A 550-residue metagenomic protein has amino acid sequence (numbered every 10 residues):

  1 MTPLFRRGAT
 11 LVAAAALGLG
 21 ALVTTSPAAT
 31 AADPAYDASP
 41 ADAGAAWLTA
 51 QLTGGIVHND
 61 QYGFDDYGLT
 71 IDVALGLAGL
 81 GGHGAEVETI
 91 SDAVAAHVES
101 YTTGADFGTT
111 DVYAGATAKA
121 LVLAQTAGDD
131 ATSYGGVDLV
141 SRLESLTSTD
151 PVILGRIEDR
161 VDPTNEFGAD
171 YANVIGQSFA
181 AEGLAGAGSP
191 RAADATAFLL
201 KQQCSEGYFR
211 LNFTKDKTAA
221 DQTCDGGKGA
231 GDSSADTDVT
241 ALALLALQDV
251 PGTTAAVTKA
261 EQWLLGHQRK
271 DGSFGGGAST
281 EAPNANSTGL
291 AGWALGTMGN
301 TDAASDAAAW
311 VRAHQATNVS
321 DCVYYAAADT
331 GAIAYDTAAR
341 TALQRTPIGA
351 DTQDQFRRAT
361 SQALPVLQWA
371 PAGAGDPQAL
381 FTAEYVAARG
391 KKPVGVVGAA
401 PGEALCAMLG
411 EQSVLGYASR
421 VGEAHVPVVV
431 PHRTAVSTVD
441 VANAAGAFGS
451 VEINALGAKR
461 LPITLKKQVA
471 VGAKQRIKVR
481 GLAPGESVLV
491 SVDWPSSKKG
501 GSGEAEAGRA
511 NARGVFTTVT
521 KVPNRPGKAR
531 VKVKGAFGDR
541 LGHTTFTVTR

Functional and structural regions predicted by a protein language model:
M1-A31: Secretory targeting and sorting signals
P27-T53: Low-complexity, acidic Ser/Thr/Pro-rich repeat tracts that form intrinsically disordered stalk/linker regions of very
A32-S39, V57-E86, A105-S133, G155-A197 (+3 more regions): An alpha-helical repeat/solenoid feature that recognizes helix-turn-helix modules
V87-S91, Y134-L143, S305: Alpha-helical repeat scaffolds
A95, A379-R550: Extracytoplasmic/secretory-pathway segments with low complexity and glycosylation-like composition
V98-R142, D170-Q177, A328-I348, Q353-T360 (+3 more regions): Extracytosolic low-complexity repeat regions of secreted or lipid-anchored proteins
